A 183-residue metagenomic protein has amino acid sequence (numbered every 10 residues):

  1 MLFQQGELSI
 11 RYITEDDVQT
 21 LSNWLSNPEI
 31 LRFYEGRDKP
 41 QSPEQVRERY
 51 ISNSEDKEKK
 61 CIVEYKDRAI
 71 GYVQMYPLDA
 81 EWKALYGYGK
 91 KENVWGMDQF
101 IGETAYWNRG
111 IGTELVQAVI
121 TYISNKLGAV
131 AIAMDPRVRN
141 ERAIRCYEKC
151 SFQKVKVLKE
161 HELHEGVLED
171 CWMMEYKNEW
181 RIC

Functional and structural regions predicted by a protein language model:
M1-E7, Y12-E48, W180-C183: A short, well-structured alpha-helix characteristic of acyl/acetyltransferase catalytic modules
L8, R68-Y72, E169: Glycine-rich phosphate/pyrophosphate-binding loop shared by adenosine-nucleotide-utilizing enzymes
Q45-Y106, K177-R181: Acetyl-CoA-dependent GNAT
E58, E169-M173: Short hydrophobic/aromatic beta-strand or adjacent loop that forms the aromatic wall/cage of a ligand/substrate-binding
N108-Y122, I144-K149: Conserved acetyl-CoA-binding loop-helix of GNAT-fold acetyltransferases
N125-D135: Conserved GNAT acetyl-CoA-binding A-motif
M134-I144, H161-L168: Conserved beta-strand-loop-alpha-helix junction that forms the acyl-donor binding cleft
E148-L158: Conserved acetyl-CoA-binding loop of GNAT-fold acetyltransferases
